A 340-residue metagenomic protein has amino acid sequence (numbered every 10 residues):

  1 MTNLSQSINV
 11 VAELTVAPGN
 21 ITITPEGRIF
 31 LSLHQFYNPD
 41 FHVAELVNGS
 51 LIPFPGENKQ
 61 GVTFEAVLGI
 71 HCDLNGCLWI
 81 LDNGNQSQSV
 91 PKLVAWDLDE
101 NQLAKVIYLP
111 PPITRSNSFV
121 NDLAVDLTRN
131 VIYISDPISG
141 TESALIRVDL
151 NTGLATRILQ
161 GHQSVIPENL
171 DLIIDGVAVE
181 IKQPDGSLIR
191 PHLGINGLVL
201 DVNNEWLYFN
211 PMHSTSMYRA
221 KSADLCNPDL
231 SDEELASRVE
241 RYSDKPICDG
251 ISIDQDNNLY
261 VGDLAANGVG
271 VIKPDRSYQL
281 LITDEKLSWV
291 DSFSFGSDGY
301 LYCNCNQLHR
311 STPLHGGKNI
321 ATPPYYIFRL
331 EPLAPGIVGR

Functional and structural regions predicted by a protein language model:
N9-F41: Beta-strand-rich domains and repeat architectures in extracellular enzymes and scaffolds, especially beta-propellers
V11, I29-Y37, D73, I80-Q88 (+6 more regions): Conserved beta-strand positions in repeat-built beta-propeller and related beta-rich domains
L14-E26, Q60-L81, P112-S135, S164-W206 (+2 more regions): Beta-rich, blade/repeat-based domains predominating in secreted/periplasmic proteins but also intracellular
H42, V47-S87, P91-V94, A104-T114: Blade-loop segments of beta-propeller domains
G49-N58, A104-L109, A155-L172, N227-S243 (+2 more regions): Beta-propeller fold detector
S87-S143: Asp-box/WD-like beta-propeller blade repeats and closely related beta-sheet repeat scaffolds
D99, L150-A155, R219-S231, P332-G336: Short loop/turn segments immediately following beta-strands, especially the blade-tip and inter-blade linker loops
S294-R340: Blade-level signature of beta-propeller repeat domains, shared across WD40, Kelch, NHL, RCC1 and BNR/Asp-box propellers
